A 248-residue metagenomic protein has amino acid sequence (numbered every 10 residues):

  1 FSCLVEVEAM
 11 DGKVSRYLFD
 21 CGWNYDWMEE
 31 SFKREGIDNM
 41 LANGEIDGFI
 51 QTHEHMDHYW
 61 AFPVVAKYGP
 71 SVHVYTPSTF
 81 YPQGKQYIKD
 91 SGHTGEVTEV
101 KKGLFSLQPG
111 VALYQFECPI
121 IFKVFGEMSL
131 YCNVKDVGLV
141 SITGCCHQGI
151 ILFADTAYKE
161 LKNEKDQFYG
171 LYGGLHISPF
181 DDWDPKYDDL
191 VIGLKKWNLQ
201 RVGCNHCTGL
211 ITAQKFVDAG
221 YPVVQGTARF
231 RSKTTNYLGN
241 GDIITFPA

Functional and structural regions predicted by a protein language model:
F1-E35, E127-T143: Conserved beta-strand hairpin/beta-sheet module of binuclear metal-dependent hydrolase folds, prominently
S15-Y17, D47-G48, S71-H73, L139-V140 (+1 more regions): Short active-site oxyanion
D26-Y75, K159-Y172: Active-site metal-binding motif and surrounding structural segment of the metallo-beta-lactamase
S31, A61-V65, Y87, F153-T156 (+1 more regions): A short acidic, amphipathic alpha-helical/loop segment
E54-H55, K135-V140, C145-T235: Cap/insert and terminal regions of metallo-dependent hydrolase folds
Y68-P70, S91-H93, A219-G220: Short, structured coil segments at secondary-structure junctions
T76-M128, K215, Q225-P247: Metallo-beta-lactamase
F105-S106, I121-K123, L130-K135, K159-E164: Short, conserved, surface-exposed binding loops centered on an aromatic residue
